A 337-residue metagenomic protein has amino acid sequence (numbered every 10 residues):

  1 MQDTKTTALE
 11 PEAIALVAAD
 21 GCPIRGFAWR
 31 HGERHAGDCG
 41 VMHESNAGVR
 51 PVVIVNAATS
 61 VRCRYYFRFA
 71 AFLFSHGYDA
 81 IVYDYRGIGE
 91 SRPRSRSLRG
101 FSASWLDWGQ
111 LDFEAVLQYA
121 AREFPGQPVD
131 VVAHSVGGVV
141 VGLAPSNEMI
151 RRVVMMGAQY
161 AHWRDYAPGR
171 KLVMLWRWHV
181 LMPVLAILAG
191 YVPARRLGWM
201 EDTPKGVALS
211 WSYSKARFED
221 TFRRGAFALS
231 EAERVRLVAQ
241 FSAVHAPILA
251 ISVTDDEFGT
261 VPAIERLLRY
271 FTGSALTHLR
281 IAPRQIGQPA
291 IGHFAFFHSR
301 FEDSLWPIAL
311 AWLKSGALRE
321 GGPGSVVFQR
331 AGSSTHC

Functional and structural regions predicted by a protein language model:
M1-H43: N-terminal cap/lid segment of alpha/beta-hydrolase-fold proteins
R50, V55-V61: Active-site glycine-rich loops that stabilize anionic/oxyanionic intermediates across multiple enzyme folds
C63-R96: Conserved alpha/beta-hydrolase
S102-E123: Alpha/beta-hydrolase active-site loop
V132, V136-R224: Alpha/beta-hydrolase-fold enzymes
V244, A250-S252: Short beta-strand/loop motif that positions the catalytic acidic residue of the alpha/beta-hydrolase fold
A246, G259-Y270: Short alpha-helix in the alpha/beta-hydrolase fold that links the catalytic acid
T277-C337: Catalytic active-site module of serine/aspartate enzymes centered on a nucleophile-bearing elbow/loop
